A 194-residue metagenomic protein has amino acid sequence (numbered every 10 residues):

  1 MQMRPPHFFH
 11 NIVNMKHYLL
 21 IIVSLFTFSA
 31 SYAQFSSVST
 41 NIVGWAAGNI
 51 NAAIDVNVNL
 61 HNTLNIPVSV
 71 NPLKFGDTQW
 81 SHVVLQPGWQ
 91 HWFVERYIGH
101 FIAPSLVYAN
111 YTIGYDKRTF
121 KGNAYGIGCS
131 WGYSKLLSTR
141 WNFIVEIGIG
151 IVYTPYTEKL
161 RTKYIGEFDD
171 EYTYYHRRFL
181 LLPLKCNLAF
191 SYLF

Functional and structural regions predicted by a protein language model:
R4, H10-Y18, Q34: Positively charged n-region of N-terminal signal peptides that target proteins for export
L20-T27: Bacterial N-terminal signal peptides
S29-A33: Sec/Tat signal peptide C-region and signal peptidase I cleavage site
F35-S37, I113-D116, F168-Y174: Extracytoplasmic loops and strand-loop junctions of Gram-negative outer membrane beta-barrel proteins
S37-A53, K74-S81: Solvent-exposed loop/turn segments connecting transmembrane beta-strands in outer-membrane beta-barrel proteins
V56-V145, F190-Y192: Gram-negative (and chloroplast) outer-membrane scaffold detector with strong preference for beta-barrel transmembrane
I147-R161: Short, solvent-exposed beta-strand-terminating loops
L180-F194: Outer-membrane beta-barrel "beta-signal"
